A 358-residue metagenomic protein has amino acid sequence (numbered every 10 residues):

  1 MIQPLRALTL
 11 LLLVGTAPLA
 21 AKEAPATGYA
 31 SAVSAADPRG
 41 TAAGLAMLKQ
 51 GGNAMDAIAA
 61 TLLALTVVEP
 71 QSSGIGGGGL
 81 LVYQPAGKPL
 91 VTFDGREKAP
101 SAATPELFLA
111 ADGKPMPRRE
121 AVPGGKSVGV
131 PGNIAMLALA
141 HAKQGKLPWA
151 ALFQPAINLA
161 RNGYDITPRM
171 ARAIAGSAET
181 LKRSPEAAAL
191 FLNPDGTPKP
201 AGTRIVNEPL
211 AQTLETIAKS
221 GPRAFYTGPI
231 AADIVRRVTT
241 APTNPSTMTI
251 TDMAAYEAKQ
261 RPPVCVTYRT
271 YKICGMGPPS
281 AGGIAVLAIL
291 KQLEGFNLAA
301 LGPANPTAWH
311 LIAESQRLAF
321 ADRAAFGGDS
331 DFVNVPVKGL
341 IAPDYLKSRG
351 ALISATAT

Functional and structural regions predicted by a protein language model:
M1-Q3: N-terminal secretory signal peptides that target proteins for export/translocation
R6-A17: Bacterial N-terminal signal peptides
A21-A42, A46, A54-T227, A231-G277 (+3 more regions): Noncatalytic scaffold domains of N-terminal-nucleophile
L48, G221, N297-A300: Short amphipathic alpha-helical interaction patches enriched in hydrophobic/aromatic residues with interspersed Lys/Arg
E186, G295-T358: Internal maturation/activation junctions in enzymes
I284: Flexible, polar/acidic helix-loop-strand segments at domain edges
A288: Protein kinase glycine-rich loop
